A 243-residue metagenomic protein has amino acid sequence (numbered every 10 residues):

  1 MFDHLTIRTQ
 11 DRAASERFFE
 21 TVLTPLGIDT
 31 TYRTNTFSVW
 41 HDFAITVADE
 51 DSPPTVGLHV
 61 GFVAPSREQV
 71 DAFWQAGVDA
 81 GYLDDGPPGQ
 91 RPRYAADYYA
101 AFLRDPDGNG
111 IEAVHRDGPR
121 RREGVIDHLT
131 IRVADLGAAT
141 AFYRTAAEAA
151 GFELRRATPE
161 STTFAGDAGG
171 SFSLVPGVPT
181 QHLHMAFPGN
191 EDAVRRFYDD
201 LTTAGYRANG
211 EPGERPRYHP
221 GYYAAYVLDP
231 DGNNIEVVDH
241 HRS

Functional and structural regions predicted by a protein language model:
M1-E16, V60, V114-A141, G151 (+2 more regions): N-terminal beta-strand motif that seeds the catalytic metal site of vicinal oxygen chelate
T6-A44, T130-S171: Core segments of cupin and vicinal oxygen chelate
T9-A14, G61-P106, A134-A138, A186-D231: Vicinal oxygen chelate
S38-D42, L103-P106, T163-A168, G177 (+1 more regions): Active-site beta-strand termini and strand-to-loop segments that position acidic
D51-P53, N109, G169-S173, N233: Short, charged/polar, Gly/Pro-enriched secondary-structure boundary elements
D51-P54, R121-G124, G177-P179: Short, flexible turn/loop "capping" segments at secondary-structure junctions
F102, E112-P119, H219-P220, Y226 (+1 more regions): Short beta->alpha transition motifs characteristic of CBS
